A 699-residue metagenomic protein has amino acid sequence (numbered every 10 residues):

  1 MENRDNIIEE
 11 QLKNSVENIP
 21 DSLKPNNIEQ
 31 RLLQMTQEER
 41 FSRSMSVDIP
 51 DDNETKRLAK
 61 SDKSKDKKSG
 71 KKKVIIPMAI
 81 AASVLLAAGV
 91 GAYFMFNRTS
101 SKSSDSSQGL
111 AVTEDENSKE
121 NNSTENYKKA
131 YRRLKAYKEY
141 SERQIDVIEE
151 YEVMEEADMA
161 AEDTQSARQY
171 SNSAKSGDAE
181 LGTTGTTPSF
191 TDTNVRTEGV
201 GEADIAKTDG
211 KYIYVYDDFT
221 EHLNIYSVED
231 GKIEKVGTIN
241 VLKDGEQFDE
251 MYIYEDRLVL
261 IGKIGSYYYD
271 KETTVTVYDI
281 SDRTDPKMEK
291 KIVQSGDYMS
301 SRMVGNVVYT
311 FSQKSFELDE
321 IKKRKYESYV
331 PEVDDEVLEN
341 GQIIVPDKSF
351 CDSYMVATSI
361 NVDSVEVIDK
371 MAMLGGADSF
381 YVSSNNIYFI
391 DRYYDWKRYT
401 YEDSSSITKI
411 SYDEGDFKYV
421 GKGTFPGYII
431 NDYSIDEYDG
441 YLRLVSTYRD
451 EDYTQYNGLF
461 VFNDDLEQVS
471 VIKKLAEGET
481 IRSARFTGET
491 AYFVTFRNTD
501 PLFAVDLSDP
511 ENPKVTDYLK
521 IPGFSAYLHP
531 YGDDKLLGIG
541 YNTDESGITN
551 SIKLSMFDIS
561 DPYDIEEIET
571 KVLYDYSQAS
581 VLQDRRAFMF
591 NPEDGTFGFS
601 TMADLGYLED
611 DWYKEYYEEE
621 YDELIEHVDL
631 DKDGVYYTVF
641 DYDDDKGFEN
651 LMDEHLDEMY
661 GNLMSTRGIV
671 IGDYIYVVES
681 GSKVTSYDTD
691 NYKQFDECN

Functional and structural regions predicted by a protein language model:
M1-K68: Disordered, charged N-terminal biogenesis/targeting segments of membrane/secreted proteins
E9-L12, V16, I28-L33, F96-N699: Beta-sheet-rich non-transmembrane sensory/scaffold domains
N18, D48, D62, K73 (+4 more regions): Intrinsically disordered, low-complexity segments enriched in polar/charged small residues
T36-Q37, D62, A82-V84, G89-V90 (+1 more regions): Generic low-complexity, intrinsically disordered sequence content enriched in small uncharged/hydrophobic residues
N53, R57, P77-I80, L85-L86 (+6 more regions): N-terminal cationic amphipathic segment used for targeting or macromolecule association
R57-K71, S101-L110: Intrinsically disordered, low-complexity charged segments enriched in Lys/Glu/Asp
K67-M95, S101: Internal signal-anchor transmembrane helix that establishes type II topology
